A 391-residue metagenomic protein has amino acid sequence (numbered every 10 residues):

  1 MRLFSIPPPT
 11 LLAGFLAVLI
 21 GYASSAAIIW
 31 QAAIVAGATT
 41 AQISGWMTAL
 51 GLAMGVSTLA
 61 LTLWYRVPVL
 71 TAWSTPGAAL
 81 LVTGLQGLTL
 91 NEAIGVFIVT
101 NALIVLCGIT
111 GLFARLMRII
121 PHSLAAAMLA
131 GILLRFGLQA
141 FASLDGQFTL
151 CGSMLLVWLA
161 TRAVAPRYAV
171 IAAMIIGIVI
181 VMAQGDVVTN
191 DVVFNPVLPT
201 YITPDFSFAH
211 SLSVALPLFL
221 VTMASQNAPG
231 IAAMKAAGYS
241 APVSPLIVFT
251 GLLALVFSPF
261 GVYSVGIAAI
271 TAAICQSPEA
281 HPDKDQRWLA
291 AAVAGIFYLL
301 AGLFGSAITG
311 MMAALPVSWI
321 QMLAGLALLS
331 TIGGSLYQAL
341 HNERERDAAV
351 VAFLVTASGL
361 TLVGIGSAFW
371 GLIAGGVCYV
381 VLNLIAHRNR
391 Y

Functional and structural regions predicted by a protein language model:
M1-S44, I171-S244, Y391: Helix-loop-helix hairpins and the membrane-proximal interhelical loops of multi-pass alpha-helical transport proteins
R2-F4, T10-I29, T48-L129, A241-L329: Helix-loop-helix junctions within the multi-pass membrane cores of secondary transporters/permeases
A23-S24, T149, S225, I267 (+1 more regions): Residue-level signal for transmembrane alpha-helical positions in Major Facilitator Superfamily
I29-A33, S57, A78-V82, L138 (+9 more regions): Predominant activation on well-ordered alpha-helical scaffold segments within soluble catalytic domains
I34, R118, K235, S258 (+1 more regions): Short polybasic/polar patches that bind polyanions
A38-T39, F113, R167, Y239-S240 (+2 more regions): Short coil/loop linkers at secondary-structure junctions
Q86-V192, V293-Y391: Membrane-embedded alpha-helical modules
